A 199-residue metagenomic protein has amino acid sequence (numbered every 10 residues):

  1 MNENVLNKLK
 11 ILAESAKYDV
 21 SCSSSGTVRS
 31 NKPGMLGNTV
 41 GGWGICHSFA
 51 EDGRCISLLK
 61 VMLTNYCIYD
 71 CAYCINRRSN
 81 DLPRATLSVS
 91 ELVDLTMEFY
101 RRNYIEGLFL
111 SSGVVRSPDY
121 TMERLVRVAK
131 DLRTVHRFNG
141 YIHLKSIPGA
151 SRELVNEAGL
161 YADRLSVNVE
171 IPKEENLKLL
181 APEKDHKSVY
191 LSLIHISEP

Functional and structural regions predicted by a protein language model:
M1-Y66: Flexible, acidic/Gly-rich N-terminal and inter-domain linker regions that tether and position cofactor-handling modules
L58, L110, V167: Conserved, mostly hydrophobic/aromatic
V61-S90: Canonical Radical SAM [4Fe-4S] cluster-binding loop centered on the CxxxCxxC motif and its immediate flanking residues
S79, V114-S117, G149-S151, V169-H186: Conserved radical SAM core fold
D81-V93, Y120-R127, T134-A158, R164 (+1 more regions): Canonical radical SAM enzyme core domain
G107, R164-K173, L193: Non-cysteine beta-strand/loop elements that form the S-adenosyl-L-methionine
F109-R127, L179: Conserved glycine-rich "GG(E/T)P / GGGxP" loop and the immediately following alpha-helix in the radical SAM core
S192-P199: Residue-level detector of conserved catalytic or cofactor/ligand-binding positions in enzyme active sites
